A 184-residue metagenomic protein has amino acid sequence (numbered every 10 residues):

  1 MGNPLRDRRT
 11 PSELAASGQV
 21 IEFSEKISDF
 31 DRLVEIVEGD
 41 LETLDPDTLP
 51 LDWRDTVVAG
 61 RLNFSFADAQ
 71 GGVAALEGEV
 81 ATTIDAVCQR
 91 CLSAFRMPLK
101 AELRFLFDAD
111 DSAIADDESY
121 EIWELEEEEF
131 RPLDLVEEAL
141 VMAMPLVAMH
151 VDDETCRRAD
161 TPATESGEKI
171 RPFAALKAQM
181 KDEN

Functional and structural regions predicted by a protein language model:
M1-N184: Structured interface patches
